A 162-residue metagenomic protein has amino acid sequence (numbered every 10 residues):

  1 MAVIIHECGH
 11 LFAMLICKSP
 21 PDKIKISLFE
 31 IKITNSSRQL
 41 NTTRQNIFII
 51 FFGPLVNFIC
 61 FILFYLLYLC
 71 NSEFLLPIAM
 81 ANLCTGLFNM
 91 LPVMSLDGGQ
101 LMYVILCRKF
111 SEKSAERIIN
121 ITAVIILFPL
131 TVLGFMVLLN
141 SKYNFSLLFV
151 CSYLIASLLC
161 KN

Functional and structural regions predicted by a protein language model:
M1-N162: Hydrophobic transmembrane alpha-helices and their immediate loop junctions in multi-pass integral membrane proteins
